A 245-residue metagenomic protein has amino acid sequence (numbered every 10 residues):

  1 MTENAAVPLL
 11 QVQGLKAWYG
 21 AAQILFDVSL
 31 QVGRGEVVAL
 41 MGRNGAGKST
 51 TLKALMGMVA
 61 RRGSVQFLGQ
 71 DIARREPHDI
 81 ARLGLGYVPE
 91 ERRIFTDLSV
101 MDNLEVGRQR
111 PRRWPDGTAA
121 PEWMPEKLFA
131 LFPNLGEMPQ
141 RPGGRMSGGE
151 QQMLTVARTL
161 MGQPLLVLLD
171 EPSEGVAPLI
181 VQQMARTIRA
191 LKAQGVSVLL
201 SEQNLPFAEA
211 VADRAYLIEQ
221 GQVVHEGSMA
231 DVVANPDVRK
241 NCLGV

Functional and structural regions predicted by a protein language model:
T2-V245: Glycine-rich phosphate-binding loops of nucleotide-dependent enzymes
